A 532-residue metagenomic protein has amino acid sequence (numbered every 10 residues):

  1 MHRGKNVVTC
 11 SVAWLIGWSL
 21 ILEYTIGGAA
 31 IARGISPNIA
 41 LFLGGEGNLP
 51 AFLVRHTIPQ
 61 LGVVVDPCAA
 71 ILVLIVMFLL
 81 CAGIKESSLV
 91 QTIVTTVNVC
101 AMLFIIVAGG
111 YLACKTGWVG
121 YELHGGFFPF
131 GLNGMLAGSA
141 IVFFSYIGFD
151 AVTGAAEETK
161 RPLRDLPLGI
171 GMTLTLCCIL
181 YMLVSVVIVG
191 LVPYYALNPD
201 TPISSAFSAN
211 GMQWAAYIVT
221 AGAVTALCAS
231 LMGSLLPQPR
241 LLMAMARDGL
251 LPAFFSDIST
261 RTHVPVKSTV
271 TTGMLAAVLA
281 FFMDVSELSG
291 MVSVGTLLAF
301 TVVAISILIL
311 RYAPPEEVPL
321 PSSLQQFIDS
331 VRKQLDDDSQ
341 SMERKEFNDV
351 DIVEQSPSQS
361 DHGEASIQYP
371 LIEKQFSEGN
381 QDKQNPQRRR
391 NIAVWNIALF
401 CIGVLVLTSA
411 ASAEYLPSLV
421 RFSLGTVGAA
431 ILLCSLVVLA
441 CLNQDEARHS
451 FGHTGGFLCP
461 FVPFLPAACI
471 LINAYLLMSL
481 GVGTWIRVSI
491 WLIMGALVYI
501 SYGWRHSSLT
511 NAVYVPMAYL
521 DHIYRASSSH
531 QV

Functional and structural regions predicted by a protein language model:
M1-V73, M77-F78, V224-A244, D284-V302: Hydrophobic transmembrane alpha-helices that form the core helical bundles of multi-pass secondary transporters
H2, V8-T9, L41-A51, F127 (+3 more regions): TM-loop-TM module centered on a large, flexible mid-protein loop between adjacent transmembrane helices in multi-pass
L15, P59, I71-V97, G154-E158 (+3 more regions): Membrane-water interface regions at transmembrane-helix termini and the short interhelical loops of multi-pass membrane
S36, V64-T116, P129-L132, I170-T173 (+4 more regions): Membrane-interface loop-to-helix entry segments
P37-E46, T96-L123, F143, V189-G190 (+3 more regions): Hydrophobic alpha-helical segments and their helix-loop junctions in multi-pass secondary transporters
F42-I84, M102-I105, P265-L275, I392-F400 (+1 more regions): Transmembrane alpha-helical segments of multi-pass small-molecule transport proteins
G47-A69, T92-A221, R487: Helix-loop-helix junctions that connect adjacent transmembrane segments in multi-pass membrane transporters
I307-L476, L480-V532: Terminal cytosolic tails of multi-pass membrane transporters, especially the segment immediately following the final
